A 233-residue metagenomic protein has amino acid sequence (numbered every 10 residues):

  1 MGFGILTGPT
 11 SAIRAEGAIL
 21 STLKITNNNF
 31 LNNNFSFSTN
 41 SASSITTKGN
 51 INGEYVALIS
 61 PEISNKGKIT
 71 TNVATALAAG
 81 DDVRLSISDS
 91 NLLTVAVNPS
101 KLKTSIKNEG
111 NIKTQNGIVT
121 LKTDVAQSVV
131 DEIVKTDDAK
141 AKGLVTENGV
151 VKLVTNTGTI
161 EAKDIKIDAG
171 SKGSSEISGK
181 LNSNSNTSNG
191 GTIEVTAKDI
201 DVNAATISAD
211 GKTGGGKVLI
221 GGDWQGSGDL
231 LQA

Functional and structural regions predicted by a protein language model:
M1-A233: Extracellular and secretory-pathway beta-repeat/beta-biased strand scaffolds
